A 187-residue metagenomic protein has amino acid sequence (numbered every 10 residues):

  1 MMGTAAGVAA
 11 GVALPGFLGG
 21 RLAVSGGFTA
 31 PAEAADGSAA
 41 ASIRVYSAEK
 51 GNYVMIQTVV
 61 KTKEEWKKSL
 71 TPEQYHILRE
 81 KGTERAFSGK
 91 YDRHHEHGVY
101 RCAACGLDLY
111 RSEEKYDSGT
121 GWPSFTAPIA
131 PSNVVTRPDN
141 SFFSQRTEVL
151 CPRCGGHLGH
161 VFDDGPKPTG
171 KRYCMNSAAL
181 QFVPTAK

Functional and structural regions predicted by a protein language model:
M2-G27: N-terminal export signals
L18, L22-V24, G37, Q57 (+2 more regions): A boundary/linker detector
A30-E49, A178: N-terminal alpha-helical modules
S38-S42, N52, L78, S124-F125: Short amphipathic alpha-helical segments, especially helix-boundary/capping motifs
A41-K63: Short, contiguous pre-domain boundary segments
T58, E65-K67, I77-R101, L107-K187: A short Gly-Trp-Pro
